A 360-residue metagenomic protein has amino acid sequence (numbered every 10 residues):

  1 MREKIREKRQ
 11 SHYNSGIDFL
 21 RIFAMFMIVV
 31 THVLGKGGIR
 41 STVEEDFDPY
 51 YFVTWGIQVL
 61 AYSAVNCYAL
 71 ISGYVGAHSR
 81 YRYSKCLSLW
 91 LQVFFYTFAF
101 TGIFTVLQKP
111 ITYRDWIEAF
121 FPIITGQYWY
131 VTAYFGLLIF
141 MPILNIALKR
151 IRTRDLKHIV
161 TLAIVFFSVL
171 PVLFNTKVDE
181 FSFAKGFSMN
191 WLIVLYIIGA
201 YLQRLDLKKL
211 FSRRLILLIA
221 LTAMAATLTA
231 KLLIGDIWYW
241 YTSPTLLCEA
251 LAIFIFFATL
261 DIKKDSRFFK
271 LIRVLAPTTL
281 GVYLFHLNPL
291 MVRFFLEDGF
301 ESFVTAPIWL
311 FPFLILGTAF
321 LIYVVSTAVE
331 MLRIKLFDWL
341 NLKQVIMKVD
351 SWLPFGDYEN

Functional and structural regions predicted by a protein language model:
M1-Y13: Short, Lys/Arg-rich, polar N-terminal cytosolic tail immediately upstream of the first transmembrane signal-anchor
A24, P49-A69, G76-T105, K109-L137 (+3 more regions): Transmembrane alpha-helical segments and their boundary/interface "anchor" motifs in multi-pass integral membrane
F26-V33, Y96-I103, T161-T176, I219-L233 (+1 more regions): Aromatic-anchored segments of alpha-helical transmembrane domains
I39-T42, T105-R114, L170-E180, L228-I237 (+1 more regions): Juxtamembrane "helix-exit" motif on the non-cytosolic side of transmembrane helices
F52-V65, E118-A133, F174-L195, T229-A252 (+1 more regions): Interfacial loop-to-helix transition and helix-capping segments at the boundaries of transmembrane helices
Y74-Y81, I143-I151, I198-K208, I255-D265 (+1 more regions): Structural signal for the C-terminal ends of transmembrane alpha-helices and the immediately following loop
G102, L233-D338, D357-Y358: Alpha-helical transmembrane segments of multi-pass integral membrane proteins
I139-V165, Y201-A220: Solvent-exposed interhelical
